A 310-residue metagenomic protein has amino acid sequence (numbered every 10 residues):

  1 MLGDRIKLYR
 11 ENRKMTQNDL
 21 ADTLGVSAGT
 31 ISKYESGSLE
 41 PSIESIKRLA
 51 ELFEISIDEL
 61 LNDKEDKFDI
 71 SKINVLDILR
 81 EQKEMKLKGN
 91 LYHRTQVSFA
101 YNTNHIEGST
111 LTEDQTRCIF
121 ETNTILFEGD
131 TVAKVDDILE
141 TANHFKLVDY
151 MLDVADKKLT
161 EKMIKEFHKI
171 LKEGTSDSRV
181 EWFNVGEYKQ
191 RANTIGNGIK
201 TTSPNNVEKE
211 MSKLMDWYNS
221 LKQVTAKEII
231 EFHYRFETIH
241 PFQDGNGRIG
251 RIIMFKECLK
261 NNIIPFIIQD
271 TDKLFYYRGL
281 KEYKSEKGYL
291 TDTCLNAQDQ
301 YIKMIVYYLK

Functional and structural regions predicted by a protein language model:
R5-N12, N18, D22-G29, S36-L39 (+3 more regions): FIC/Doc superfamily catalytic core
E44-E59: DNA major-groove recognition helix of helix-turn-helix/homeodomain DNA-binding modules
